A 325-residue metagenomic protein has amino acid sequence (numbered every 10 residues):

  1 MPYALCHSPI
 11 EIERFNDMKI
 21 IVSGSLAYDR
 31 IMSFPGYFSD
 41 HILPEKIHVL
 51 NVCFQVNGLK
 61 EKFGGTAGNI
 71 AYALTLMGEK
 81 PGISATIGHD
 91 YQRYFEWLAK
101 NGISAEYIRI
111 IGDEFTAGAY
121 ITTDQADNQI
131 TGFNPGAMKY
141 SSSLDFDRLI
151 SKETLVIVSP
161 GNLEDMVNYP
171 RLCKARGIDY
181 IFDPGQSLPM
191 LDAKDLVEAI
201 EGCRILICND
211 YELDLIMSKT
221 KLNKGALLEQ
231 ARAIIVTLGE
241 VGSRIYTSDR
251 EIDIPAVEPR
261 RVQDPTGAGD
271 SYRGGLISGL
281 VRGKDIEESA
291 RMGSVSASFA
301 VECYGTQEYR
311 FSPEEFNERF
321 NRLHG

Functional and structural regions predicted by a protein language model:
M1, L5-S8: Short polybasic linear motifs
I12-G82, R93, V262: Glycine-rich phosphate/adenosyl-contacting loop at the front of the ribokinase-like
L26, G161, S271: Active-site metal-binding loops of divalent metal-dependent hydrolases
T75, K174, V281: Gly/Ala-rich phosphate-binding loop of Rossmann-like dinucleotide-binding domains, activating on the conserved
K80-Y107: A glycine-rich beta-to-alpha transition motif near the start of alpha/beta enzyme domains, typified by
E106-I111, A119-P160, E164: Conserved phosphate-binding/catalytic loop of the ribokinase/pfkB sugar-kinase fold
V167-N168, K174-P255, R261: Conserved phosphate/ATP/ADP-binding segment of small-molecule kinases
T220-G325: Conserved phosphate-binding/catalytic region of the ribokinase-like
